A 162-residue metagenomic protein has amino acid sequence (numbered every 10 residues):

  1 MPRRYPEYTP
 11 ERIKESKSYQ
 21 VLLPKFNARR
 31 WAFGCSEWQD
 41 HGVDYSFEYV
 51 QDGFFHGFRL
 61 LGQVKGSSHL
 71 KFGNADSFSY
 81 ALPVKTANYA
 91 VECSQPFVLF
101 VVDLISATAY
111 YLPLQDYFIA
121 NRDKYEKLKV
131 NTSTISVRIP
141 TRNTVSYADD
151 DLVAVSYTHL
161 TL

Functional and structural regions predicted by a protein language model:
M1-E11: Interdomain/boundary linker segments immediately adjacent to catalytic/signaling cores
R4, N27-A28, K124-L128: Intrinsically disordered, low-complexity coil segments
E15-D76: Catalytic centers of nucleases
L70-N88: Aromatic/His-enriched, Gly/Pro-containing loop or helix-boundary segments that lie immediately adjacent to catalytic
V84-Y157: Mixed-charge intrinsically disordered linker/loop segments at interdomain junctions
T158-L162: Conserved small/polar residues in nucleotide/adenosyl-binding loops
